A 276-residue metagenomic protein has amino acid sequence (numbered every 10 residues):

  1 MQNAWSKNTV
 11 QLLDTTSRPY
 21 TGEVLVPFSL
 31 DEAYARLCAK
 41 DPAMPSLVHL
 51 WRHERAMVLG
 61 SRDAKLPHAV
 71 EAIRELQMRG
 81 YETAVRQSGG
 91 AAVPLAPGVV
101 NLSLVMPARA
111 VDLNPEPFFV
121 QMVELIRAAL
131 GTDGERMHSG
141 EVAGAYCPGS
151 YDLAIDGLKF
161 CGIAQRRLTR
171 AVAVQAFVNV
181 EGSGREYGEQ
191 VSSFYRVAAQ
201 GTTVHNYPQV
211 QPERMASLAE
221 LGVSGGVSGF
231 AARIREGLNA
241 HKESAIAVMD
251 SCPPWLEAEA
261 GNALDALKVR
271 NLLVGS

Functional and structural regions predicted by a protein language model:
M1-L113: N-terminal lobe of the biotin/lipoate ligase/transferase fold
V26, H68, N114-M122, G226-F230: Short amphipathic alpha-helical segments
A64, P107-R109, L158, G182-R185: Short loop segments at secondary-structure junctions
V99-A143: Contiguous, small/hydrophobic- and glycine-enriched helical/loop subdomains that border and often "cap" functional
D133-E135, R170-S276: Long, positively charged amphipathic alpha-helical accessory segments at protein N-termini or as interdomain linkers
S139-K159: Beta-rich nucleic-acid/ligand-interaction surfaces
G157-Q165, A173: Aromatic/basic-lined ligand-recognition segments that form π-stacking hydrophobic pockets flanked by Lys/Arg to engage
